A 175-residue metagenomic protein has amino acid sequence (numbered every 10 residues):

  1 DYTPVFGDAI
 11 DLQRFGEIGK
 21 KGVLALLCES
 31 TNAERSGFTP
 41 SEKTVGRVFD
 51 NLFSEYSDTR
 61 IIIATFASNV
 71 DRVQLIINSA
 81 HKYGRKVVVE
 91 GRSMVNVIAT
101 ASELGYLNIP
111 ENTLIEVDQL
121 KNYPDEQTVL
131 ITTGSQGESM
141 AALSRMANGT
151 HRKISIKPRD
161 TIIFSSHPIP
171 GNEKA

Functional and structural regions predicted by a protein language model:
D1-Y123, E138-S155, I169-A175: His/Asp/Glu-rich metal-coordinating catalytic cores of metallo-dependent phosphodiesterases/hydrolases acting on
L24, T128, D160-I163: Conserved acidic residues
T31, T132-T133, T161: Ser/Thr-centric signal marking residues that sit in or immediately flank functional binding/regulatory motifs
Q127-Q136: Conserved two-lobed SF2 helicase motor
G134-S135, F164-P170: Aromatic- and Gly/Pro-rich donor/ligand-binding loops that form nucleotide- or phosphate-bearing donor binding pockets
